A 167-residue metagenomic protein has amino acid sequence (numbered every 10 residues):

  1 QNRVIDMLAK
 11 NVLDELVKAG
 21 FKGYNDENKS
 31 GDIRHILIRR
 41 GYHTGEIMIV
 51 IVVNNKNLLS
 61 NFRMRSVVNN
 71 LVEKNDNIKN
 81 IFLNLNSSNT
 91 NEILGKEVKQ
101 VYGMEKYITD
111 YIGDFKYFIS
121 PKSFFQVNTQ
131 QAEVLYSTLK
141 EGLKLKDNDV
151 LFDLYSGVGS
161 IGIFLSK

Functional and structural regions predicted by a protein language model:
Q1-K167: Accessory RNA-recognition modules of RNA-modification enzymes
